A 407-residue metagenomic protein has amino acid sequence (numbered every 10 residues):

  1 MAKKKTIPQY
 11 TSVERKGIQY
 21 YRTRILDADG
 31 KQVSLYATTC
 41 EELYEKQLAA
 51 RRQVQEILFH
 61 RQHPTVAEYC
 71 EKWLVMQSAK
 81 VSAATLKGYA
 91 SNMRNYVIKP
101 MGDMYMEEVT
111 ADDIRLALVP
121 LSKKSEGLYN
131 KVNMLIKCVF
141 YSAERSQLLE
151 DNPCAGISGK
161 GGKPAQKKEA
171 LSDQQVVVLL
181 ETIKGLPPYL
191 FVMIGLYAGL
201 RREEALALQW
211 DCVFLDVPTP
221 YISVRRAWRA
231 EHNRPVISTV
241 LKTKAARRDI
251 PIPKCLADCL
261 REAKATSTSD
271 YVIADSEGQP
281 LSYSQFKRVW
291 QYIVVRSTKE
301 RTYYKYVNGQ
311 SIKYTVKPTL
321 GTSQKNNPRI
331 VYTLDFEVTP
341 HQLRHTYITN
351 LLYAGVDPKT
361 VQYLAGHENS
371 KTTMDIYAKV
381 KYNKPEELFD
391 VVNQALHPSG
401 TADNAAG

Functional and structural regions predicted by a protein language model:
M1-A2, V217-P218, A230-H232, V236-R247 (+4 more regions): C-terminal secondary-structure termini that scaffold catalytic or DNA-interacting sites
M1-T38: Short, Arg/Lys-rich segments that mark the N-terminal edge of DNA/RNA- and chromatin-recognition modules
V33-L35, Q62, L74-L148, A165-K167 (+3 more regions): N-terminal core-binding DNA-recognition domain of tyrosine site-specific recombinases/integrases
E107-E108, L149-D151, G162-E181, S223-R225 (+2 more regions): DNA breakage-rejoining catalytic core of tyrosine-based enzymes
E108-A111, Y141-K163, Y314-N326, D390: Short, charged hinge/linker segments at domain and secondary-structure junctions
E126, E181, G185, A198 (+5 more regions): Short, basic (Lys/Arg/His-rich) helix/loop patches that form interaction surfaces in the mid-to-C-terminal regions
E126, N130-V132, R145, L149-D151 (+3 more regions): Basic, Lys/Arg- and aromatic-enriched nucleic-acid-binding interface segment
A170, A365-D390: Catalytic-site neighborhood detector that most strongly recognizes the C-terminal catalytic loop/helix of tyrosine
